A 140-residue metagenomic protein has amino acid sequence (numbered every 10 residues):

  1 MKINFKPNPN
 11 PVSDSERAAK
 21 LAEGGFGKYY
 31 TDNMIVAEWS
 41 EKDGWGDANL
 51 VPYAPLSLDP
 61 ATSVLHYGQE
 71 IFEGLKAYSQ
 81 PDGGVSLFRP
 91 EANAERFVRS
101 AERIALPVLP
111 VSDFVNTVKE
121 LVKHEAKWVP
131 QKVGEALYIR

Functional and structural regions predicted by a protein language model:
M1-R140: Conserved alpha/beta cores of soluble small-molecule-handling proteins
